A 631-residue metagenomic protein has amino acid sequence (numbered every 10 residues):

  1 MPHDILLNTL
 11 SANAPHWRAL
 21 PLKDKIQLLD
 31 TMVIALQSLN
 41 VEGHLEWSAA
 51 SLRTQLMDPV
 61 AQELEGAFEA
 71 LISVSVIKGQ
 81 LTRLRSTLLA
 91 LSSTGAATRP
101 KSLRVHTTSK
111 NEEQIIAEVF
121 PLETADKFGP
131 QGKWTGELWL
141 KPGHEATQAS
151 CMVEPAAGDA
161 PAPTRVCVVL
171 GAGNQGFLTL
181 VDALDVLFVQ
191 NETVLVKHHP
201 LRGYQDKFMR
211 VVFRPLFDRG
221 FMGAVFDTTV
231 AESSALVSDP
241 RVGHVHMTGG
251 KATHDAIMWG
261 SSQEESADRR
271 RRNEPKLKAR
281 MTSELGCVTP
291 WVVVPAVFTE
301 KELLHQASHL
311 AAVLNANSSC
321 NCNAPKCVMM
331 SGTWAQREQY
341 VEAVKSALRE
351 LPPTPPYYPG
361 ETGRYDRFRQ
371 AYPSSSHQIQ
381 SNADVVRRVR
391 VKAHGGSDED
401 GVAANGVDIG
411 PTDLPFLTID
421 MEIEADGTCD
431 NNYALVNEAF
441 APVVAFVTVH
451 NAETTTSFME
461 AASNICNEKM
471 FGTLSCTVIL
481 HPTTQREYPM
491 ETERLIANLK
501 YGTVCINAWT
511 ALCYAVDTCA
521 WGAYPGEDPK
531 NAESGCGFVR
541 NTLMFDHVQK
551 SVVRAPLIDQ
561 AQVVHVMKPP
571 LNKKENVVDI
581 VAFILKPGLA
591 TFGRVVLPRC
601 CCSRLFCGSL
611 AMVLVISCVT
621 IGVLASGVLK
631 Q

Functional and structural regions predicted by a protein language model:
M1-E145, D185, H198-G203, V212-F217 (+3 more regions): N-terminal Rossmann-like NAD(P)+-binding subdomain of aldehyde/semialdehyde dehydrogenases
A14, V33-L36, N40, H44 (+12 more regions): Structural signal for hydrophobic packing residues in well-ordered secondary-structure cores of soluble enzyme domains
Q27, S457-H565, S626: C-terminal core of ALDH-fold dehydrogenases
L28-L29, Q190-L201, V225, L277-A296 (+7 more regions): Short loop-to-beta-strand entry elements in the cores of soluble alpha/beta enzymes
E112-A160, G395-N405, L417-Y433: Long, low-complexity, polar/charged, intrinsically disordered or flexibly structured peripheral segments
V166, P215-M329, G526-A532: Conserved NAD(P)+-binding/catalytic subdomain of aldehyde/semialdehyde dehydrogenases
V166-V168, L178-A231, D268: PLP-dependent aminotransferase-like
A296-V297, A316, C322, M330-L474: NAD(P)-dependent aldehyde/semialdehyde dehydrogenase
